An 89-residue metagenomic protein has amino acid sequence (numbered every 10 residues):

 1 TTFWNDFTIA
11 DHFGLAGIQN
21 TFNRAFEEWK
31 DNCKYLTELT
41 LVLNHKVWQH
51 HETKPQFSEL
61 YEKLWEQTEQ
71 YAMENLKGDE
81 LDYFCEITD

Functional and structural regions predicted by a protein language model:
T1-L81: Post-BTB helical module
E80, C85-D89: Eukaryote-biased recognition of C-terminal alpha-helical segments
